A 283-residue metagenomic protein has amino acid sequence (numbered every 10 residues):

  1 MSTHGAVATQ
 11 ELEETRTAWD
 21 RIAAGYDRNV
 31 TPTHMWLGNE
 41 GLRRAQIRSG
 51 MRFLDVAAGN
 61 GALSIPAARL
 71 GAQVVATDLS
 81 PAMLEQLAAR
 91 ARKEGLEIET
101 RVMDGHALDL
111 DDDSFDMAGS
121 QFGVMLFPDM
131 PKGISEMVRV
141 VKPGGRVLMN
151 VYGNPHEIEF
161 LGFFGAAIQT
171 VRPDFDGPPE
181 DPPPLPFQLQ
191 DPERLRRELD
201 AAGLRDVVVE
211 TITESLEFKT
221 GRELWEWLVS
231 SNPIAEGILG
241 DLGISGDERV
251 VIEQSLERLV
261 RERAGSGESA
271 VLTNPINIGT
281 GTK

Functional and structural regions predicted by a protein language model:
S2-M51, A62-P66, M83-E94: Conserved class I S-adenosyl-L-methionine
A8, T15, T33-H34, N60-A62 (+1 more regions): Conserved Class I S-adenosyl-L-methionine
W19, Y26-D27, L110, F115 (+1 more regions): Conserved hydrophobic/aromatic "anchor" residues that stabilize well-ordered secondary structure elements
R52-L108, M117, K132: Class I SAM-dependent methyltransferase SAM/SAH-binding core
D116-P131, G153: A short SAM/SAH-binding and catalytic strip from SAM-dependent methyltransferases
P131-K132, K142, R146-K219: Conserved catalytic/acceptor-binding region of the Class I
